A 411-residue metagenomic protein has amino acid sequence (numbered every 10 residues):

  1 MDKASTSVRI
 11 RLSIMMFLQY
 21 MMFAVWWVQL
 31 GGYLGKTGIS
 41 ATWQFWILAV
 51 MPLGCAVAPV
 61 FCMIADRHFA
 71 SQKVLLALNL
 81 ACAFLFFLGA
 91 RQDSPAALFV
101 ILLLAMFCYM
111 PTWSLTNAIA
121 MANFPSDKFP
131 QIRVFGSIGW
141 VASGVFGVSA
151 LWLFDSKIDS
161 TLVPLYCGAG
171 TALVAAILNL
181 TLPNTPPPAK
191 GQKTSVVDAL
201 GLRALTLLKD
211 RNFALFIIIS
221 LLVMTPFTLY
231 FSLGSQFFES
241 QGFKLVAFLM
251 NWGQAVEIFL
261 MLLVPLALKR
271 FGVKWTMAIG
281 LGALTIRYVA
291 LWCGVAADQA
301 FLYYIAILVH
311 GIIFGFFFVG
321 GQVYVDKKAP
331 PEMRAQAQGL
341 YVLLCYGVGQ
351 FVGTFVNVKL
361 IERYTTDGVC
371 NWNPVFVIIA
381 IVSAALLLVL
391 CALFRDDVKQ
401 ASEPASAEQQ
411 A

Functional and structural regions predicted by a protein language model:
M1-T6, L182-I218: Juxtamembrane intracellular "pre-TM" segments in multi-pass secondary transporters
D2-C55, N212-N251, F318, T354: Helix-loop boundary and gating motifs at the non-cytosolic
F17, L85-F86, P95-L115, I119 (+2 more regions): Hydrophobic core of transmembrane alpha-helices in multi-pass small-molecule transporters, especially MFS/SLC-type
L30, Y109-P125, F316-P330: Intracellular juxtamembrane helix-capping segments at the cytosolic ends of symmetry-related transmembrane helices
A56-A70, L151-D155, L260-V273, I361-E362: Helix-to-loop junctions at the C-terminal end of transmembrane segments in multipass secondary transporters
V60, G89-A90, T171-P183, V375-A411: Multi-pass alpha-helical transporter architecture, strongest for 12-TM Major Facilitator/SLC carriers used
K73-L88, W275-A290: Structural signature of the two symmetry-related core transmembrane helices
L151-G170, V358-S383: A membrane-interface helix-boundary motif in multi-pass transporters
